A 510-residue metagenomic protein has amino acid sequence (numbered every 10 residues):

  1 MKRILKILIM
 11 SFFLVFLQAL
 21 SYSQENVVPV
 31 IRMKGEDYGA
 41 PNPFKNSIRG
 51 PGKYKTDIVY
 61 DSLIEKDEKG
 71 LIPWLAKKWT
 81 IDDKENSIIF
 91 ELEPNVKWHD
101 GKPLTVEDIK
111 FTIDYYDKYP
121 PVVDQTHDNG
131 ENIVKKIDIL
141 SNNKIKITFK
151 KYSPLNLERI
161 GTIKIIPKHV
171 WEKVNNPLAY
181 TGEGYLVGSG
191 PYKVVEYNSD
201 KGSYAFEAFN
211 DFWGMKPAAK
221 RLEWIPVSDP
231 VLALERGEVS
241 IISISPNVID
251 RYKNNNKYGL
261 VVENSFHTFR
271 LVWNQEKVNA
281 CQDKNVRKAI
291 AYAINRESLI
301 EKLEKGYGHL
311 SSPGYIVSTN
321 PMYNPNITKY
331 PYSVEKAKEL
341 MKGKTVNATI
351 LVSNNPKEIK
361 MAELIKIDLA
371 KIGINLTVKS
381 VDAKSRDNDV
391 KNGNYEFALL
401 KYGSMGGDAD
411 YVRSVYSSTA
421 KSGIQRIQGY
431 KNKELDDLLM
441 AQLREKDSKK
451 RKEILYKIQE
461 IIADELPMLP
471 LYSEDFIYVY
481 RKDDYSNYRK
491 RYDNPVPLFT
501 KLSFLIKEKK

Functional and structural regions predicted by a protein language model:
E25, N375-R386, R413-D483, K510: Extracytoplasmic/peripheral linker and loop segments enriched in polar/acidic and small residues with frequent Thr/Pro
E25, T80, T126-E172: Surface-exposed binding/hinge segments that line and control ligand-binding clefts or catalytic entry sites
M33-D83, D114, V187: N-terminal lobe/hinge region of extracytoplasmic solute-binding protein
K69, G161-P217, E335, K509: Gly/Pro-rich hinge or "lid" segments in bacterial periplasmic/extracellular proteins
F209-Y252, N375: Ligand-site clamp/hinge motif
N254, K277-N320, K360-M361, I462-P470: Periplasmic-binding protein-like
H309-K342, N355-E358: Structural transition elements
Y478-K510: Long beta-strand-rich cores associated with HINT superfamily self-processing modules
